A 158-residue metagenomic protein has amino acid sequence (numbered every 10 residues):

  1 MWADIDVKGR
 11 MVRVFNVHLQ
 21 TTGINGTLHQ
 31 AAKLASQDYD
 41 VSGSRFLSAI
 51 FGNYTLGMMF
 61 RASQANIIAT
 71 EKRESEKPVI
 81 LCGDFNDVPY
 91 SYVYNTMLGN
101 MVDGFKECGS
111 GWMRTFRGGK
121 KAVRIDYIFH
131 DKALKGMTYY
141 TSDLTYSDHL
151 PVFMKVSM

Functional and structural regions predicted by a protein language model:
M1-K33, K135, Y140-L144: Structured beta-strand-rich core segments of catalytic domains in phosphoester-bond hydrolases
W2-D4, T21-T22, D40, Y54-T55 (+3 more regions): Generic detector of bulky aromatic hydrophobic side chains
V7-G9, V41-G43, F129: Low-complexity, compositionally biased segments
M11, F15, S36, S42-F46 (+1 more regions): His/acidic metal-ligating clusters that form di-metal
G23-G57: Acidic/histidine-rich helix-loop elements that form or flank divalent-metal/phosphate-binding sites at the catalytic
A62-I80, F85-M158: Metal-dependent phosphoester-hydrolase catalytic domains
